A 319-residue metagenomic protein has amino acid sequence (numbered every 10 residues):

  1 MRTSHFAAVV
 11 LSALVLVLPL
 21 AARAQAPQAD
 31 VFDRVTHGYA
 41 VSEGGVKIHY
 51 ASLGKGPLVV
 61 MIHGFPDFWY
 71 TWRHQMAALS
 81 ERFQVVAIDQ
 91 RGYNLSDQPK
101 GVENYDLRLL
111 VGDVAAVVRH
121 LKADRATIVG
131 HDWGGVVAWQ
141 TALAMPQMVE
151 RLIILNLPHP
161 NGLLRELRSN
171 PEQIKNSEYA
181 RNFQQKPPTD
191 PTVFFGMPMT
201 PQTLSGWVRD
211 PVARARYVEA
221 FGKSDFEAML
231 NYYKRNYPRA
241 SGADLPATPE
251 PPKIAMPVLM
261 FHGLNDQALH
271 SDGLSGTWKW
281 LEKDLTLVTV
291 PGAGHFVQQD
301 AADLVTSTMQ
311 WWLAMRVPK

Functional and structural regions predicted by a protein language model:
A8-P19: Bacterial N-terminal signal peptides
L20-A24: Sec/Tat signal peptide C-region and signal peptidase I cleavage site
A26-G38, V46-I48, L53, L58 (+5 more regions): Flexible "cap/lid" subdomain of the alpha/beta-hydrolase fold that forms the substrate-access gate
M61-G64, A87: Structural cue for short, hydrophobic secondary-structure segments
P66-H74, V85: Serine-hydrolase catalytic-loop signature spanning alpha/beta hydrolases and amidase-signature enzymes
Q75-F83, H120: A short, Lys/Arg-enriched amphipathic alpha-helix followed by its capping loop at the start of a domain
V114, V305, M309, L313: Hydrophobic "lid"/C-terminal helical patch of Rossmann-like NAD(P)-dependent dehydrogenase/epimerase domains
A293-A302, T306: Catalytic histidine-centered segment of alpha/beta-hydrolase-like enzymes
